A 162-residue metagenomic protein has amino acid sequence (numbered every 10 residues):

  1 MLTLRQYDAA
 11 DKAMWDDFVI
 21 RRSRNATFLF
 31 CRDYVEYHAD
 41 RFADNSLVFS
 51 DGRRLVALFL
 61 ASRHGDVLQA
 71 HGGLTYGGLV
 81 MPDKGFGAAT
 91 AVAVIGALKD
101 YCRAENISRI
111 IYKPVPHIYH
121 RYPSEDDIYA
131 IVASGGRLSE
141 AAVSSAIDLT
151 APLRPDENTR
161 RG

Functional and structural regions predicted by a protein language model:
M1-K12, S124-G162: Acyltransferase donor/substrate-recognition loop-hinge adjacent to the catalytic core
D17, V35-A104: Conserved donor-binding loop and adjoining core beta-sheet/short helix segment in diverse acyl/aminoacyl transferases
N25-A39: Short, basic/aromatic recognition patches
A70-G73, A91, R121-E125, D156-N158: Short, conserved acidic/polar surface loops in the N-terminal third of protein domains
L98-Y101, I107, G135, E140: Conserved alpha/beta cores of soluble small-molecule-handling proteins
E105-P116: Conserved GNAT acetyl-CoA-binding A-motif
V115-H120, P152: Short, internal active-site loops enriched in acidic
